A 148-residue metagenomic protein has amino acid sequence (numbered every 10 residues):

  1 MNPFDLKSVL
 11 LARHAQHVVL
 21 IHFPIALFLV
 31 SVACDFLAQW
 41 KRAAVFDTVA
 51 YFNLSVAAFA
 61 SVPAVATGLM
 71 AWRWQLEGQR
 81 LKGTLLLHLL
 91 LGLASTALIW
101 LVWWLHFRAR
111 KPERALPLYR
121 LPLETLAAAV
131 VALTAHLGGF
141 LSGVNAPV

Functional and structural regions predicted by a protein language model:
M1-V148: Polytopic transmembrane helical bundles with strong interfacial aromatic enrichment
